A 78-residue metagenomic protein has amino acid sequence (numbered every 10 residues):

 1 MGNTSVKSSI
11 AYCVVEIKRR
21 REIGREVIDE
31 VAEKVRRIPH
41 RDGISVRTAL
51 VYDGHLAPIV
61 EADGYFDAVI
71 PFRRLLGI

Functional and structural regions predicted by a protein language model:
M1-I78: A cross-kingdom feature that marks ATP-driven nucleic-acid transaction machinery
